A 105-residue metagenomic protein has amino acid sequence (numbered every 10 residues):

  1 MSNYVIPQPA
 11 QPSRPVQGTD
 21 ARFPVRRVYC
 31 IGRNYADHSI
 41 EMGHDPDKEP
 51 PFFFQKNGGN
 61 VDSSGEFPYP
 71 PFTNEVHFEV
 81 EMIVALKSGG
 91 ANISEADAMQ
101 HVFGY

Functional and structural regions predicted by a protein language model:
M1-V16: Extreme N-terminal tail/first-helix region
Q17, R22-Y105: Glycine-enriched loop-and-adjacent helix/strand subsegments that border the catalytic/binding cleft of enzyme cores
